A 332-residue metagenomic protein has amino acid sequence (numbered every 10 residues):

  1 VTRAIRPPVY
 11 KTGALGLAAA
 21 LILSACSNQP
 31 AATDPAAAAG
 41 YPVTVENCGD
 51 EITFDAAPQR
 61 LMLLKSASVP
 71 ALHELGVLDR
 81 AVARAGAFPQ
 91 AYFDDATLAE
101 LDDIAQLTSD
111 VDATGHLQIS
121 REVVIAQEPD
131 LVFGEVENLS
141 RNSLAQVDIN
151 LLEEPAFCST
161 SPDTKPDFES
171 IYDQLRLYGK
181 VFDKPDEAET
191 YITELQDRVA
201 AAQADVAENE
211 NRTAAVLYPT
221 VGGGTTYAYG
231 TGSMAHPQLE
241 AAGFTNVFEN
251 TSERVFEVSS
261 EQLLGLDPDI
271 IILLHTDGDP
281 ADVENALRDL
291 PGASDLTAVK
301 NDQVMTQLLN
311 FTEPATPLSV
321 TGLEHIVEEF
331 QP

Functional and structural regions predicted by a protein language model:
T2-E74, V181-L217, D267, H275 (+2 more regions): Bacterial Sec-exported substrate-binding components of ABC uptake systems
N47-G49, Q106-R121, T251-S260: Short helix-initiation/N-cap motifs at beta->coil->alpha
K65, V69-V123, E154: A short, structured surface patch at a secondary-structure boundary
P70-H73, E122-A126, N142-A145, E169-R176 (+9 more regions): Solvent-exposed, polar/charged alpha-helical surfaces in well-ordered, non-transmembrane soluble domains, broadly
Q90-F93, L139-A145, I149-L177, N211-M234 (+1 more regions): Extracytoplasmic ligand-binding site segments that recognize negatively charged/polar headgroups
A113, S120-G134, S260-L273: Proline-aspartate-enriched helix->loop->beta-strand connector
K165-R176, K180-F182, E189, I270-P332: Structured C-terminal subdomain patch of bacterial secreted/periplasmic proteins
Y227-F256: Alpha-helical, coiled-coil/dimerization segments enriched in small aliphatic residues
